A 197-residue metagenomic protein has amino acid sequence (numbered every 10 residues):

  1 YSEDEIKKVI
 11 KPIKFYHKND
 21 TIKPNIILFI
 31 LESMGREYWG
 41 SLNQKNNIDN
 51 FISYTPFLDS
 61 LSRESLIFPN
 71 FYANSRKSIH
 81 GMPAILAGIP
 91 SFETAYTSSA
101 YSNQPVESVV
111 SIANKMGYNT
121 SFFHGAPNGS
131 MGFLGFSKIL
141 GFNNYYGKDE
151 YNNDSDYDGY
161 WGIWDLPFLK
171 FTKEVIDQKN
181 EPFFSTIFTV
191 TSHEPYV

Functional and structural regions predicted by a protein language model:
S2-V197: Solvent-exposed soluble domains appended to multi-pass membrane proteins
